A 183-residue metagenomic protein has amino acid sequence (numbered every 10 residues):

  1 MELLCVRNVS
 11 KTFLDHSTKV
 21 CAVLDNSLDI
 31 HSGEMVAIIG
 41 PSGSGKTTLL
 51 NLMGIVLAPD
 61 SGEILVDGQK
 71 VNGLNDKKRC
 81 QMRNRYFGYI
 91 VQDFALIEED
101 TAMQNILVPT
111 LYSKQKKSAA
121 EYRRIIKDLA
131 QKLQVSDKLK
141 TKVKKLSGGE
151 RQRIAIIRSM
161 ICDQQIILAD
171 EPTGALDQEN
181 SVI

Functional and structural regions predicted by a protein language model:
G54: Helix-to-loop junction immediately C-terminal to a conserved catalytic motif
G62-K70: Conserved ABC transporter NBD signature motif
K70, A119-K138: Conserved ABC ATPase "signature" region
E99-P109: Short coil-to-helix segment of the ABC ATPase nucleotide-binding domain corresponding to the Q-loop/switch region
K142-L146, E150: Conserved ABC ATPase signature
D163: Conserved catalytic motifs of ABC-family nucleotide-binding domains
I167-D170: Catalytic Walker B motif of ABC-type/P-loop ATPase nucleotide-binding domains
